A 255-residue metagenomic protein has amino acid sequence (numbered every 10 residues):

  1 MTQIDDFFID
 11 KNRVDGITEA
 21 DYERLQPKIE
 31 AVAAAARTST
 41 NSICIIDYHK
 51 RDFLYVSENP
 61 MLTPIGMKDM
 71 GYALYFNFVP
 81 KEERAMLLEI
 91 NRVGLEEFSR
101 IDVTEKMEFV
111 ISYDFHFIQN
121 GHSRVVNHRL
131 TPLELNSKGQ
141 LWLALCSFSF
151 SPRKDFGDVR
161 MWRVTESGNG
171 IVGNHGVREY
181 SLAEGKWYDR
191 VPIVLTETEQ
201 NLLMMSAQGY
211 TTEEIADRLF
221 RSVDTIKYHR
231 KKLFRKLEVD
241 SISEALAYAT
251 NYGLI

Functional and structural regions predicted by a protein language model:
M1, N251-I255: …primarily DNA-binding HTH/wHTH and HhH modules…
M1-E23: Short, low-complexity N-terminal regulatory "tails/caps" that precede and couple sensory modules
D21-L74, E166-L182: PAS-family sensory domain signal
I46-W162: Sensory/regulatory domains in signal-transduction proteins
N174-T198: Regulatory hinge/linker segments at domain boundaries that couple sensory/effector modules to output domains
K186, I193, M204-M205, Y210-E213: Cytosolic nucleotide-binding catalytic cores of signal-transduction proteins
E199-S206, A245: Short alpha-helical "packing" element that flanks the helix-turn-helix/winged-helix DNA-binding module
G209-E244: Recognition helix of helix-turn-helix DNA-binding domains
